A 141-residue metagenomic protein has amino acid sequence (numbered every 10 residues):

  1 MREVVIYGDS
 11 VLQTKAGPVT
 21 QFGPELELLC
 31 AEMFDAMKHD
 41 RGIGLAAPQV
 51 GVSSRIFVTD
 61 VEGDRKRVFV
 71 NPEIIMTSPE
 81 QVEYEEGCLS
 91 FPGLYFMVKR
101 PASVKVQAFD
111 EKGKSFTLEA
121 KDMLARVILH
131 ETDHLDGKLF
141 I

Functional and structural regions predicted by a protein language model:
M1-I141: Positively charged
